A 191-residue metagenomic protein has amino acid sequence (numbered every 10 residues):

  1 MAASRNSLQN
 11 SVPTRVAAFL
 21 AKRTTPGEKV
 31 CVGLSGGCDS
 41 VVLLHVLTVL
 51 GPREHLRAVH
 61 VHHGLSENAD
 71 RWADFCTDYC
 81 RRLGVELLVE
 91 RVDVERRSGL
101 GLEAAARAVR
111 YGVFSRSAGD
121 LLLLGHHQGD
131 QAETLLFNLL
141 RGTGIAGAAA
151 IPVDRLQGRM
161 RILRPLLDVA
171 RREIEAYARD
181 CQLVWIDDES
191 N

Functional and structural regions predicted by a protein language model:
A2-N191: Core alpha/beta nucleotide-donor-binding catalytic domains of modification enzymes
